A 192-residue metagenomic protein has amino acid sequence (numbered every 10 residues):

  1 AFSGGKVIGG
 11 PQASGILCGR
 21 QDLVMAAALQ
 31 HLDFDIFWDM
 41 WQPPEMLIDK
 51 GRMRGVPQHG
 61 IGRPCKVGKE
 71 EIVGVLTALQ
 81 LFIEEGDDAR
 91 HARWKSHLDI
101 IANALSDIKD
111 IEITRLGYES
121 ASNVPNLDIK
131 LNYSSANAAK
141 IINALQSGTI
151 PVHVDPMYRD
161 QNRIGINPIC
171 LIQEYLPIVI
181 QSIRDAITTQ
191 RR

Functional and structural regions predicted by a protein language model:
F2-K109, G117-A121: Active-site C-terminal subdomain of aminotransferase-like
Q21-A26, K130, T189-R191: Secondary-structure boundary elements
A27, Q42-P44, L171-I172, I183-D185: Short, charged/polar low-complexity linear motifs in solvent-exposed/disordered segments
L32-W38, Q146-H153, R184-R191: A common structural junction motif
I48-K50, I178, T189-Q190: Short, intrinsically disordered/low-complexity patches at protein termini and at juxtamembrane boundaries
G86, N137-A139, Q190: Alpha-helix capping and helix-coil boundary motifs
K95, A102-R184: Conserved C-terminal alpha-helix-loop-beta "cap" of PLP-dependent enzymes that closes/shapes the active-site mouth
